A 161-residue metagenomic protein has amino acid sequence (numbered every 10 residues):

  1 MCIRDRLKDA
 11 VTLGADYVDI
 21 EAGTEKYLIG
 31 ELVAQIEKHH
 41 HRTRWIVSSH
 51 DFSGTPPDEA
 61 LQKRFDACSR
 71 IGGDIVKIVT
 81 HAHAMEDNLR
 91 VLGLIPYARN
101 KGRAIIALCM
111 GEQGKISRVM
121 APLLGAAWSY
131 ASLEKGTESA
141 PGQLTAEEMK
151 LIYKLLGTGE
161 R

Functional and structural regions predicted by a protein language model:
M1-I3: Short, small-residue-biased leader/transition segments that mark boundaries at the very start of proteins
K8-T12: Active-site loop-to-helix "anion-binding N-cap" substructures in soluble metabolic enzymes
G14-A15, G73: Short, well-ordered alpha-helix to beta-strand connector turns
A22-R161: Catalytic alpha/beta core domains of metabolic enzymes, predominantly
